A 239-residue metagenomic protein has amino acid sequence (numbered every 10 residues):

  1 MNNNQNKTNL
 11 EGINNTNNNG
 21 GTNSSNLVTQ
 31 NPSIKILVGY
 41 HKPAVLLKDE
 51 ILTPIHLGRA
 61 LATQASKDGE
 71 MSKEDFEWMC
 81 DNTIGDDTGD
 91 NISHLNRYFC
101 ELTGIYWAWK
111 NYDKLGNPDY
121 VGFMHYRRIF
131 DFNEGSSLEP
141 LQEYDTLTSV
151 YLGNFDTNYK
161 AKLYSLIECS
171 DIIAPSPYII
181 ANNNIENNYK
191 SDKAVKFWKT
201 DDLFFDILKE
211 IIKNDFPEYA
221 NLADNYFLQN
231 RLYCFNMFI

Functional and structural regions predicted by a protein language model:
N2-N17, G21-I239: ER/Golgi luminal nucleotide-sugar-dependent glycosyltransferases, focusing on the catalytic module
